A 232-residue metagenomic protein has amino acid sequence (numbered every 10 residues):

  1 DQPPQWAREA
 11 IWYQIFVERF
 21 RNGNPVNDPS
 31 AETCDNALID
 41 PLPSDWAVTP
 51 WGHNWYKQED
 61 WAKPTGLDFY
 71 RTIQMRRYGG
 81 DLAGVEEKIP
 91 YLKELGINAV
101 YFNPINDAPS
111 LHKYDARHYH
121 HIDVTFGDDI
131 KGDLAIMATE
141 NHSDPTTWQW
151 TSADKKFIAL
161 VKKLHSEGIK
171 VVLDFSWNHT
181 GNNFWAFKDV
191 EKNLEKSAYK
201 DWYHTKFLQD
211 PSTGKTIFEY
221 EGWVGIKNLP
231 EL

Functional and structural regions predicted by a protein language model:
D1-W6: Extended acidic/polar, glycine-enriched regions that form or flank non-catalytic beta-rich accessory modules
A10-V17: Mature N-terminal segment immediately following signal peptide/propeptide cleavage in secreted/periplasmic
V17-N98, P104-L232: Substrate-binding/active-site clefts of carbohydrate-active enzymes
